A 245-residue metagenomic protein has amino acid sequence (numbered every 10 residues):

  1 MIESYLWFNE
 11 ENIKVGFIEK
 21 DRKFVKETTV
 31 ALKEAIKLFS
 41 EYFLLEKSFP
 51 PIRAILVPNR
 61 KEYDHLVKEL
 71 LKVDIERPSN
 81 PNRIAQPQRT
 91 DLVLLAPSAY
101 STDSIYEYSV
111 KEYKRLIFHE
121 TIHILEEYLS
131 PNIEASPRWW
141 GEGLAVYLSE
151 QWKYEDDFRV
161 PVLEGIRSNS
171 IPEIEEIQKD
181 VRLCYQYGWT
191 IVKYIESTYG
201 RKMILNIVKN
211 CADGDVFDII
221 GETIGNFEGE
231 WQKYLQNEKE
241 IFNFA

Functional and structural regions predicted by a protein language model:
I2-S130, D215: Juxtacatalytic substrate-recognition/specificity segment
I84, E112-L116, Y128-A245: Acidic/His/Gly-enriched intrinsically disordered linker/tail segments that often contain short helix/coil "MoRF-like"
